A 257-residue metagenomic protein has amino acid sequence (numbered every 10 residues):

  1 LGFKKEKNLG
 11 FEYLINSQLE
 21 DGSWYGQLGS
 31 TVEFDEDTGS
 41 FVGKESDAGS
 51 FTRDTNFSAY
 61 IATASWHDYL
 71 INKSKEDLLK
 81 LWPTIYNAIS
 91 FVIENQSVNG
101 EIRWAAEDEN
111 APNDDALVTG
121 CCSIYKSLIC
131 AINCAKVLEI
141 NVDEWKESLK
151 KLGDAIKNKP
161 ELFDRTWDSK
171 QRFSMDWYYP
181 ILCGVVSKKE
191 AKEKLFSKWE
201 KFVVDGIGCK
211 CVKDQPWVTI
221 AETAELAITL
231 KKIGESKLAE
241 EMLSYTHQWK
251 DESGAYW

Functional and structural regions predicted by a protein language model:
L1-K5, S50, Y60-D77, C122-I140 (+2 more regions): Well-ordered alpha-helical scaffold segments within catalytic/enzyme domains
L1-Q96, C121, A239, L243 (+1 more regions): Aromatic-rich carbohydrate-recognition surfaces in CAZymes
L14, L70, Y179-P180, V203 (+1 more regions): Compositionally biased, intrinsically disordered low-complexity regions enriched in proline and serine
N16-S17, A155, Q248-W249: A short structural micro-motif
S23, G39, L79-I129, C134-E222: Extended ligand-binding clefts on enzyme/binding-domain cores
S23-D37, V185-S197, C209-E222, I228-W257: CBM-like carbohydrate-recognition segments
